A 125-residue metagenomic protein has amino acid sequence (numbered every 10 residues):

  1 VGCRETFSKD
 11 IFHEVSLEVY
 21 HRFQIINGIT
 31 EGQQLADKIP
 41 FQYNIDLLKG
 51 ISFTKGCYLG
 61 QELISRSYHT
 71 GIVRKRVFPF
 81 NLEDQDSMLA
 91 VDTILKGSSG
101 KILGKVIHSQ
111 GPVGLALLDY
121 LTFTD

Functional and structural regions predicted by a protein language model:
V1-E5, D37-K55: The conserved catalytic core of RNA pseudouridine synthases
V1-T30: Acidic, low-complexity central loop/insert segments
H13, F23, Y43, L48-I51 (+1 more regions): Glycine-rich, small/acidic residue-mixed loop/short-helix segments
E31-A36: A short, charged helix-loop
Q61-E62: Structural motif
